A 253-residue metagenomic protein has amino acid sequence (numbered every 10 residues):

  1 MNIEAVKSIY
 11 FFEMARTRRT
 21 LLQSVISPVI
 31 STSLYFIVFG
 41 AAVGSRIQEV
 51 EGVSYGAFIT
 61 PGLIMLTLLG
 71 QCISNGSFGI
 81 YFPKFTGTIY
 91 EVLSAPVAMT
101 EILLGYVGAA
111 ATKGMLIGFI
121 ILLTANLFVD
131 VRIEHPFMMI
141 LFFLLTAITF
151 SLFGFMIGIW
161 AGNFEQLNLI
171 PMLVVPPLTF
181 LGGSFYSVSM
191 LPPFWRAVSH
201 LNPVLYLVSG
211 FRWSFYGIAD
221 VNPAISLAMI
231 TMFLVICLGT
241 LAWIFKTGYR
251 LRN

Functional and structural regions predicted by a protein language model:
M1-P136, L141-N253: Hydrophobic transmembrane alpha-helices and immediately adjacent juxtamembrane helices of multi-pass inner-membrane
